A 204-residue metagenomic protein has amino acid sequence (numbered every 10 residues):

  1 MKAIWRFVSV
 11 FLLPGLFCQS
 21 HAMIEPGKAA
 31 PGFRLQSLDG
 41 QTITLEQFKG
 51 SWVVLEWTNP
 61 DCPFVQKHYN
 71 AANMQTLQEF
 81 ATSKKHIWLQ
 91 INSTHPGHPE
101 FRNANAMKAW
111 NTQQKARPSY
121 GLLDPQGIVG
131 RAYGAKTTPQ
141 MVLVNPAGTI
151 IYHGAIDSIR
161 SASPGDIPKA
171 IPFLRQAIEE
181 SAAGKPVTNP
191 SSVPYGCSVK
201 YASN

Functional and structural regions predicted by a protein language model:
M1-V8: Bacterial N-terminal signal peptides that target proteins for export
V8-L16: Bacterial N-terminal signal peptides
C18-G32: N-proximal helix/coil linker or "cap" segments that precede and/or mark the start of modular domains
F33-V53: A short beta-strand-turn-helix
E46-Q66, I178: Short active-site neighborhood of thiol/selenol oxidoreductases, capturing the structured segment around
Q66-Q114, P125-A132: Structural microenvironment flanking redox-active thiols in thiol-disulfide oxidoreductases
K108-N145, I150: Short, internal strand/loop/helix patches that form the active-site neighborhood or redox-interaction surface
L143-N204: Thiol-/selenol-based redox modules, centered on thioredoxin-like and closely related oxidoreductase domains
